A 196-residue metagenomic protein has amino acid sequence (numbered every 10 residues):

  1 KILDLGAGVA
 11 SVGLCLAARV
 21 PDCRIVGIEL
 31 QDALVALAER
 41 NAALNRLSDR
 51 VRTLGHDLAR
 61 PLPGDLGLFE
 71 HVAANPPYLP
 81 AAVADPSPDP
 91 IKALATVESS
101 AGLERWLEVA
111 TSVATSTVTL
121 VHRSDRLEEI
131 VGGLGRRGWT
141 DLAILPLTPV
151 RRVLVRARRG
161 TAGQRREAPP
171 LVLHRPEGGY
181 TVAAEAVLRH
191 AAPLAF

Functional and structural regions predicted by a protein language model:
L5-V9, F69-S87, A110: Conserved proline-anchored active-site loop of SAM-dependent methyltransferases that bridges a beta-strand
A10-L14: Glycine-rich SAM-binding Motif I of class I
R24-E29: Conserved SAM-binding motif I beta-strand of class I
Q31-A33: Conserved SAM/SAH-binding beta-strand->alpha-helix loop
E39-G64: S-adenosyl-L-methionine
P76-W106: Mobile active-site "lid"/loop adjacent to the S-adenosyl-L-methionine
S100-V150: Conserved Class I SAM-dependent methyltransferase catalytic core
V150-F196: SAM/dcSAM-binding transferase cores
